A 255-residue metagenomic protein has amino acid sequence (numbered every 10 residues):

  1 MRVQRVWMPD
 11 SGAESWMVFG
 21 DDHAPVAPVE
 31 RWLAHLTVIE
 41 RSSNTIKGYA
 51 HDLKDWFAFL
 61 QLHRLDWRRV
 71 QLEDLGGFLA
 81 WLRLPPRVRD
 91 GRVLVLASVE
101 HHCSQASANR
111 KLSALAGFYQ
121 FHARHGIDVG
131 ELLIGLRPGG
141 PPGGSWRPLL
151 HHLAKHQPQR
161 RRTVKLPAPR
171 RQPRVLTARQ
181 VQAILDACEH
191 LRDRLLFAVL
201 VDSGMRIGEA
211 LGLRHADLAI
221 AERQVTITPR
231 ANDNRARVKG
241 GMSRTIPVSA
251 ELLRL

Functional and structural regions predicted by a protein language model:
R2-I39, Q61-L62: N-terminal DNA-binding module of tyrosine recombinases/phage integrases
V29-N44, K54-H151, A183: N-terminal core-binding DNA-recognition domain of tyrosine recombinases/integrases
V95-L96, T163-P167, P229-R230, A250-L255: Major-groove DNA-contacting interfaces characterized by cationic-aromatic clusters
P142-Q182, E222, R235-A250: DNA breakage-rejoining catalytic core of tyrosine-based enzymes
A168-I207, L211, M242: Basic, Lys/Arg- and aromatic-enriched nucleic-acid-binding interface segment
G208, G212-R254: Conserved tyrosine-mediated DNA breakage-rejoining catalytic core shared by Y-recombinases
